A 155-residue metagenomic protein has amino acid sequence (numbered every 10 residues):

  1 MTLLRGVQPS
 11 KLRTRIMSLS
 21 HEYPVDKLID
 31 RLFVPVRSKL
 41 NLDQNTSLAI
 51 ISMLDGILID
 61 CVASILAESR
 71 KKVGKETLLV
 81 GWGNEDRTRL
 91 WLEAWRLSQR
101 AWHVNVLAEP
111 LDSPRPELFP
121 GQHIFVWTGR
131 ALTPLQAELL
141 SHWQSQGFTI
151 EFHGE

Functional and structural regions predicted by a protein language model:
M1-L66: Long amphipathic alpha-helical segments
D60-E155: C-terminal regulatory/effector modules of DNA-binding transcriptional regulators
